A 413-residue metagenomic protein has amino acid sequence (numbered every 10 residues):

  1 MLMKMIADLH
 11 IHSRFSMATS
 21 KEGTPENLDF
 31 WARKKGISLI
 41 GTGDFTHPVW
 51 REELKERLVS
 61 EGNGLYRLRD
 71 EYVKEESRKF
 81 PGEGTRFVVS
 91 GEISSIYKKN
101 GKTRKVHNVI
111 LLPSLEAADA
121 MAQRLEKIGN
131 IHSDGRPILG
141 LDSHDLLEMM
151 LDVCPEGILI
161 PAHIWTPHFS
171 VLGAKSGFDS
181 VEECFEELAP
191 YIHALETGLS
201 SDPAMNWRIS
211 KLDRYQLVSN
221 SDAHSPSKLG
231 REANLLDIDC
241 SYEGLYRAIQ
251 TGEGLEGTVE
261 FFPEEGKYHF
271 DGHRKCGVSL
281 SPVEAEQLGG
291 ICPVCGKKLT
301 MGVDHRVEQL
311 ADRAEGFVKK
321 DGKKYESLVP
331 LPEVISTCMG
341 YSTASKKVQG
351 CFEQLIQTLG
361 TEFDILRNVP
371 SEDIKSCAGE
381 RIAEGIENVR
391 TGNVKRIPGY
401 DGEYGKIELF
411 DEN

Functional and structural regions predicted by a protein language model:
M1-S95, N100-T103, V394-K395, Y404-L409: An N-terminally biased module of ancient metal coordination in phosphate/nucleic-acid-related enzymes
K4, E52-H193: Extended substrate/RNA-proximal surfaces in nucleic-acid metabolism proteins
H10, D44, F87, I110 (+5 more regions): Divalent metal-coordination and catalytic microenvironments
H10-R14, H163, H224: Histidine-centered divalent metal-coordination motifs
M17-S20, R51-K55, F169-S176, W207 (+2 more regions): Histidine/acidic-residue-rich catalytic or RNA/ligand-binding cores of hydrolases and nuclease-related proteins
R214-G230: Short acidic/histidine-rich active-site segments
E256-E326: Cys/His-rich short segments
I335, G340-N413: Low-complexity, acidic/Ser/Thr- and charged residue-rich accessory regions of DNA metabolism proteins
